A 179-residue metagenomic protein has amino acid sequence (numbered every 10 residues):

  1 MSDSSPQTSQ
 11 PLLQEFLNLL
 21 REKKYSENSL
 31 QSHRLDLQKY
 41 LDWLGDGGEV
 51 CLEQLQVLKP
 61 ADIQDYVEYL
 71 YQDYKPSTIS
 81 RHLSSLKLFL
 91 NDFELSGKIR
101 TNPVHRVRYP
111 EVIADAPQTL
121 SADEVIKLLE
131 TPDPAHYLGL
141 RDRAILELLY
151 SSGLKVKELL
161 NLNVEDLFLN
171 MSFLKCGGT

Functional and structural regions predicted by a protein language model:
M1-T179: Conserved catalytic core of the tyrosine transesterase superfamily
